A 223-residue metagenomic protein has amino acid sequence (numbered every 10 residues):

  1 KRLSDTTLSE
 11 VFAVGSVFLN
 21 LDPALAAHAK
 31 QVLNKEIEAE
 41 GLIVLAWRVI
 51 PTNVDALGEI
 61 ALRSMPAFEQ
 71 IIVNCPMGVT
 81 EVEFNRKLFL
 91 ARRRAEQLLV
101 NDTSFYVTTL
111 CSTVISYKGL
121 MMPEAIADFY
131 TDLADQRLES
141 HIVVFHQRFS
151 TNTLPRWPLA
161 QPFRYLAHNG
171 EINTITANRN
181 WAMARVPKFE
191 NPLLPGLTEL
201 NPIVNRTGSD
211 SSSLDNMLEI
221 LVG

Functional and structural regions predicted by a protein language model:
K1-G223: Conserved short alpha-helical segments that host acidic/polar catalytic motifs at enzyme active sites
